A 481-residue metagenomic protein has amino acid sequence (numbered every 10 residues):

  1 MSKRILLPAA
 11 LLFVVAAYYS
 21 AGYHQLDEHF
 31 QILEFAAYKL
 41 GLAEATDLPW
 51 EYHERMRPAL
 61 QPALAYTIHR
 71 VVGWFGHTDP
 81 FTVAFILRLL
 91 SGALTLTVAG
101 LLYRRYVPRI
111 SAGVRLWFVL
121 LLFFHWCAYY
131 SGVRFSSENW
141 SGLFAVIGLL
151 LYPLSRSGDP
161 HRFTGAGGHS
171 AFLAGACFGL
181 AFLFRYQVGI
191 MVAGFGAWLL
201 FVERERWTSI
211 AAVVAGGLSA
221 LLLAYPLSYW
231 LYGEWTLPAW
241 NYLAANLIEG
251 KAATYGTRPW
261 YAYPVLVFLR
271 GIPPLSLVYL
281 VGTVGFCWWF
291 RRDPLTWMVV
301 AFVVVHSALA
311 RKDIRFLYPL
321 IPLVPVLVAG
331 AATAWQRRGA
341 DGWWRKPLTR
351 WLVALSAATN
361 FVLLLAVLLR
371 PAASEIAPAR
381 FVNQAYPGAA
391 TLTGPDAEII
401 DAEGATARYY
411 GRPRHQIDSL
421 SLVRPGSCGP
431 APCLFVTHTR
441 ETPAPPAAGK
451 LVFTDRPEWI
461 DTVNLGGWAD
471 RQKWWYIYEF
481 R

Functional and structural regions predicted by a protein language model:
I5-A10, L218, L222, C287-W288 (+3 more regions): Signature aromatic-anchored transmembrane alpha helix within multi-pass, membrane-resident enzymes that catalyze glycan
L12-Y18, H29-M56, L60-F75, Y152 (+1 more regions): Extracytosolic helix-loop segments that constitute the early lumenal/periplasmic catalytic or substrate-binding loops
V14-Y18, F118, L122, W126-G132 (+5 more regions): Membrane-interface alpha helices of multi-pass inner-membrane proteins
Q25-D27, C127-W140, I314: Short acidic/glycine- and proline-prone juxtamembrane loop motifs at membrane-interface regions of multi-pass membrane
F85-R115, I147: Transmembrane-helix motifs of polytopic, lipid-linked glycan transferases
L101-R104, L266-R292: Hydrophobic, aromatic-rich transmembrane alpha-helices and their immediate juxtamembrane boundary segments
A181-A262, L266-V278, A308: Membrane-lumen/periplasm interface segments of specific transmembrane helices in polyprenyl phosphate-linked
W343-C433, H438-T439, P457-W459, A469-R481: Membrane-embedded, lumen/periplasm-facing catalytic core of multi-pass transferases that use lipid-linked donors
